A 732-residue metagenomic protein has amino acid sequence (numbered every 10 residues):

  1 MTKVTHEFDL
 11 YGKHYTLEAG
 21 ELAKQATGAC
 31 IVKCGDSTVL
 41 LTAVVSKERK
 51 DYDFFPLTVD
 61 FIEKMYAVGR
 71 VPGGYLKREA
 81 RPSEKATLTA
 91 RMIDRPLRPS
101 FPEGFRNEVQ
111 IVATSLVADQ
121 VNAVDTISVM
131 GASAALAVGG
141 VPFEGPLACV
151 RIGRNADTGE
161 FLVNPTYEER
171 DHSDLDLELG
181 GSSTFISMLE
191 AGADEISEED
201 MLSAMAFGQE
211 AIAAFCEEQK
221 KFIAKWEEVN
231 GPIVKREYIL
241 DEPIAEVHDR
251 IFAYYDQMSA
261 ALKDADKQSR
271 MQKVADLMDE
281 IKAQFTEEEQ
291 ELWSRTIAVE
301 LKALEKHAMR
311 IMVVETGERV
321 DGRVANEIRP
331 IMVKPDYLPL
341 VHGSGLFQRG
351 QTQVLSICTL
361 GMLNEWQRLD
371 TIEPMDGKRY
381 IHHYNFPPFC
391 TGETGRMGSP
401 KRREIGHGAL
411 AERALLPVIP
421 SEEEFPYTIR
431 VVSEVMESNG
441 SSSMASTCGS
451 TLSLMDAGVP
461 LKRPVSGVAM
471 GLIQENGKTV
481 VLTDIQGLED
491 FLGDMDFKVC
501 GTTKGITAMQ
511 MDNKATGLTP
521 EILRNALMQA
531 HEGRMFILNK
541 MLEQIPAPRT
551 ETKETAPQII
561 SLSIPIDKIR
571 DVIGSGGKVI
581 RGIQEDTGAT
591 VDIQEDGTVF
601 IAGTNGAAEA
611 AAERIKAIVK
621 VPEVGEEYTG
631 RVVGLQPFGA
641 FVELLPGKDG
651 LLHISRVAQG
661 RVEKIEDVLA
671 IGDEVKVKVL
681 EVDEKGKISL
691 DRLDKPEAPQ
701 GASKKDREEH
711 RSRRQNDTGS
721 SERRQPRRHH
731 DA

Functional and structural regions predicted by a protein language model:
M1-K235: Long, basic N-terminal domains or extensions that often function in RNA/ssDNA interaction or organelle/cellular
M1-S46, D51, P56, R236-E373 (+3 more regions): Extended amphipathic alpha-helical scaffolds
A26-Q110, S115-N122, S183, E190 (+6 more regions): Glycine-rich, flexible beta-strand/loop modules in the N-terminal catalytic cores of phosphate-handling
G28-C30, T38, N122-V141, P335-C358 (+2 more regions): Conserved phosphate/anionic-ligand binding catalytic regions in large, soluble enzymes, centered on
E103-V109, E144-P146, F215-V234, E288-I297 (+6 more regions): Flexible, glycine/charged-enriched surface loops at secondary-structure junctions
G140-L262, L454-T550: Mobile "lid/hinge" segments at catalytic clefts and subdomain interfaces of large enzymes
W226, I233-D241, F536-S563, A608-T629: Long, charged amphipathic helices and adjacent flexible linkers at domain junctions
P557-I559, I564-A732: Single-stranded RNA-binding regions, centering on S1/OB-family and related RNA-binding modules
